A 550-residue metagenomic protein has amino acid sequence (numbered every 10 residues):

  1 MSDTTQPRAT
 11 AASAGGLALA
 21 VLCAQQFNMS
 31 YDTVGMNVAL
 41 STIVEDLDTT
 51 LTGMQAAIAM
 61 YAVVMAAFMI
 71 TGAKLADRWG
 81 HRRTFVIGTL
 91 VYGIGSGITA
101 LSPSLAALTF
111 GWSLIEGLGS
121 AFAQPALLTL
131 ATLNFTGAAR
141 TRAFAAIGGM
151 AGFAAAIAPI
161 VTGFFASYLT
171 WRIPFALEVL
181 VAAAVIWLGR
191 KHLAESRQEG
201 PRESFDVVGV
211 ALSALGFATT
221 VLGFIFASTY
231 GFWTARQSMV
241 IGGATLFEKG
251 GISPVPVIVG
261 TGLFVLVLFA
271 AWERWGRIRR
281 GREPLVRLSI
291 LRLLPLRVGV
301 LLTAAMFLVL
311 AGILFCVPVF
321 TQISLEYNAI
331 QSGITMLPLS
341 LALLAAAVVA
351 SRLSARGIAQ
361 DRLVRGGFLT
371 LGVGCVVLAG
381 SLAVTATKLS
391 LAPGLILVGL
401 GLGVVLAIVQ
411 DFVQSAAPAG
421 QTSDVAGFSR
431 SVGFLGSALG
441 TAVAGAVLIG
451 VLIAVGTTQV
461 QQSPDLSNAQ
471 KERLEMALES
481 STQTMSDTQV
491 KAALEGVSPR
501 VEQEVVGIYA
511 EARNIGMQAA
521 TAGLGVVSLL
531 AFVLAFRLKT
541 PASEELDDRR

Functional and structural regions predicted by a protein language model:
M1-L19, S30, W275-I278, E472-R550: Transmembrane-helix exit segments and adjacent C-terminal regions of multi-pass membrane proteins
G15-M65, M69, G250-V257, I278-T422: Transmembrane core module of solute transporters
F27, Y31, G80-T89, S102-F110 (+4 more regions): C-terminal module of multi-pass small-molecule transporters
M29, I58-Y61, M65, Y92 (+11 more regions): Structural signature of transmembrane alpha-helices in multi-pass secondary transporters
L40, A154-A166, T170, A350 (+1 more regions): Small-residue (Gly/Pro/Ala) motifs that create kinks and tight helix-helix packing interfaces
T42, A73-K74, R78, F164 (+1 more regions): Membrane-interface helix termini in secondary transporters
D77-F217, F226, G250: Helix-loop-helix hairpins in multi-pass membrane proteins, especially solute transporters
S167-L301: Hydrophobic transmembrane-helix bundles of small-molecule transporters
